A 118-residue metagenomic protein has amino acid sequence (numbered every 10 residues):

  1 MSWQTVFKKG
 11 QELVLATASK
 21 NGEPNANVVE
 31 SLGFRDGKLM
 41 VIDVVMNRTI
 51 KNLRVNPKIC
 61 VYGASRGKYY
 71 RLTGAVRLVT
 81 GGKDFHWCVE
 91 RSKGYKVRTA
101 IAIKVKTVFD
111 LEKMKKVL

Functional and structural regions predicted by a protein language model:
M1-L118: Binding-site signature for planar aromatic cofactors or substrates
